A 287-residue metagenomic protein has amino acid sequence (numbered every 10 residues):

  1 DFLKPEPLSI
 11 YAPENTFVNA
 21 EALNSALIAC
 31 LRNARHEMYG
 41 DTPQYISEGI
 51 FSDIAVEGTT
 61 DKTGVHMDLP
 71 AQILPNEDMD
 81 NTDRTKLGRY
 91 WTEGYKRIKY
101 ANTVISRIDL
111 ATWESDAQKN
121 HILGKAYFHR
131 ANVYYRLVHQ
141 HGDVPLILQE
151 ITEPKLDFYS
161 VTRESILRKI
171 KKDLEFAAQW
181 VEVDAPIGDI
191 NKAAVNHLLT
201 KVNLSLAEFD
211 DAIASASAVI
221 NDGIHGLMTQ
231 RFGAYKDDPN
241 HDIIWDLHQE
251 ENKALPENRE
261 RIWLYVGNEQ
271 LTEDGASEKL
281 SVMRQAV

Functional and structural regions predicted by a protein language model:
F2-V65, E175, A193-V287: An aromatic- and glycine-enriched ligand-binding surface/loop that stacks and positions planar moieties
L8-A12, M79, L148-K155: Short linear capping/connector segments at secondary-structure termini
N19-P43, D61-H141, D157, V161-E164 (+1 more regions): Conserved, well-structured interaction surfaces
V138-Q149, F209-A216: Short, well-structured active-site flanking segments
V144, T152-E153, N268-Q270: Solvent-exposed loop/turn segments at secondary-structure junctions within structured extracellular/periplasmic domains
P145-E150, Q179-G188, L227-G233: Glycine- and aromatic-rich loop/turn segments at beta-sheet edges
E153-S165, E208-D211: Structural transition elements
